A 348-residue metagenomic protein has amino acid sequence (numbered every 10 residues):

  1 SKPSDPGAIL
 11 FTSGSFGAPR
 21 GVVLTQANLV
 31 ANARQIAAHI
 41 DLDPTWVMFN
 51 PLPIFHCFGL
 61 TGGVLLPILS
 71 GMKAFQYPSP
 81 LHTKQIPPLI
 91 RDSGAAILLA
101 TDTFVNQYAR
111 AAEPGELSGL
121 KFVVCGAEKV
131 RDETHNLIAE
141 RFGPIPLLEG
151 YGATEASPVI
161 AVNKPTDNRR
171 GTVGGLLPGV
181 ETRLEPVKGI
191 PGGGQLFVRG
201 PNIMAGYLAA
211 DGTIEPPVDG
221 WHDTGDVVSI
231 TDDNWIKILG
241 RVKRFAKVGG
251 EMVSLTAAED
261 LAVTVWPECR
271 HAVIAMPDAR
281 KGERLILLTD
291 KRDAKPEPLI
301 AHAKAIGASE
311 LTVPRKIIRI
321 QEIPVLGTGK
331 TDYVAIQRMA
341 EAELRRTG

Functional and structural regions predicted by a protein language model:
S1-F11, A18, D41-V47: Conserved pre-ATP/AMP-binding loop-to-beta segment of ANL
P6, T12-S15, M48, L98 (+4 more regions): Conserved S/T- and glycine-rich ATP-binding loop of Class I adenylate-forming
G7-A31, N163: Conserved AMP-binding A3 loop
V30-V47, F55-A96, A111: Conserved AMP-binding/adenylation subdomain of ANL enzymes
A95-L99, A109-R169, E181-R183: Gly/Ser/Thr-rich phosphate-binding loop
L98, G194, G200, A205-G206 (+4 more regions): AMP-binding/adenylate-forming catalytic core of the ANL superfamily
A127, G152, G174, G200 (+2 more regions): Active-site glycine-centered loops adjacent to acidic/histidine catalytic or metal-binding residues that shape
T172-G179, K188-P216, E251-V253: Conserved ATP/PPi-binding loop(s) of AMP-dependent carboxylate-activating enzymes
